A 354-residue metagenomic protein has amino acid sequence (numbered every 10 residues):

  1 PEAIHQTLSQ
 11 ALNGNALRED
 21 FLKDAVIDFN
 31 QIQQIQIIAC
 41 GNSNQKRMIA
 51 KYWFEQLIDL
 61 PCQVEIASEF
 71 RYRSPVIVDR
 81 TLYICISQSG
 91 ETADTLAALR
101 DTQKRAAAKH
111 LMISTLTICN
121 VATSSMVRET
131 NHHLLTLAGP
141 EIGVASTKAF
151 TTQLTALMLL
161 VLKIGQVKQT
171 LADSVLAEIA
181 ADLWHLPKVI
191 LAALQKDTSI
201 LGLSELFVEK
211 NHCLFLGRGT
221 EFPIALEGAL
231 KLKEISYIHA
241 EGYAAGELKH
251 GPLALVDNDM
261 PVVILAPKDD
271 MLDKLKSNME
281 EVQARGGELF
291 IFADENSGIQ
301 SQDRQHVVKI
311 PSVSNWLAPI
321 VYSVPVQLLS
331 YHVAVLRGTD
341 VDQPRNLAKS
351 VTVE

Functional and structural regions predicted by a protein language model:
P1-Q36, A122, E129-P261, A334-E354: Active-site phosphate/pyrophosphate-binding segments
N15-F21, M48, Q56, E69 (+14 more regions): Residue-level detector of functional hotspots within protein domains
N30-H185, R218, L265-V308, L329: Glycine-rich phosphate-binding loops that contact phosphosugars or nucleotide phosphates
A193, L265, P319: Active-site-adjacent beta-strand anchor residues
M260-K268, Y322-S323, Q327: Hydrophobic membrane-spanning alpha-helices of multi-pass integral membrane proteins
S301-D303, K309, V313-E354: Generic C-terminus detector
